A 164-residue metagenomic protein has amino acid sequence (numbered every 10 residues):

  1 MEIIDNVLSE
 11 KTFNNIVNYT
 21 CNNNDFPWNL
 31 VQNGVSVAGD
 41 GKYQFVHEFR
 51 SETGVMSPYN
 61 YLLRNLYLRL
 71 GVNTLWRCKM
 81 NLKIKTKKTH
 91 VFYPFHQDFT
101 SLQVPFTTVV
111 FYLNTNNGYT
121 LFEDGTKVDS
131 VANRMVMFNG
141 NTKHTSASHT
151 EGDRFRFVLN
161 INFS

Functional and structural regions predicted by a protein language model:
M1-T74: Non-heme Fe(II)/2-oxoglutarate
L68-T89: A short glycine-rich, His/Asp/Glu-containing loop-to-beta-strand
L82-I84, L113, F163: Short beta-strand segments enriched in hydrophobic/aromatic residues within well-folded beta-rich domains
K88-F95, V104-F106, Y112-V131: A short beta-strand-loop-beta hairpin characteristic of the jelly-roll/cupin
H90, V128-T145: Conserved metal-binding segment of the jelly-roll/cupin
P94-H96, K143-E151: Short beta-strand His + acidic residue motifs that chelate non-heme Fe in jelly-roll/DSBH and cupin folds
V109-F111, G152-S164: A short hydrophobic beta-strand segment most commonly corresponding to one strand of the jelly-roll/cupin
